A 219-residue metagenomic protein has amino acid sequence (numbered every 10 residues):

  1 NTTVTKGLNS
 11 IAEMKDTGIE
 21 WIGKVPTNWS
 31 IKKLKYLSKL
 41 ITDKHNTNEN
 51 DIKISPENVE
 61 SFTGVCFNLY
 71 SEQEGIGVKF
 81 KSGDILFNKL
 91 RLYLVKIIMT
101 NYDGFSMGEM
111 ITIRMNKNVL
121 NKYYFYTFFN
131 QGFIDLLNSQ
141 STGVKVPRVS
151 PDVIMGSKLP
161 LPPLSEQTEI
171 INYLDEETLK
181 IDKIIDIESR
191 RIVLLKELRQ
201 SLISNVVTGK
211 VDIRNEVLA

Functional and structural regions predicted by a protein language model:
N1-I11, L161-A219: Amphipathic alpha-helical coiled-coil/heptad-repeat segments
N9, I98-M99, G143-R148: Short beta-strand/turn micro-motifs at beta-sheet edges
M14-D16, T47-I54, S139-S141: Short coil/turn segments at secondary-structure boundaries
D16, L90, G104-I111, T142-T168: A short glycine-rich beta-alpha junction/loop motif
D16-H45, G156, P160, T168 (+1 more regions): Non-catalytic DNA-recognition/assembly elements of restriction-modification systems
K35-S82, N101: Sequence-specific dsDNA recognition surfaces
Q73-E74, G143, K180, D186: Short, solvent-exposed loop/turn positions at domain surfaces that link secondary-structure elements or cap domain
I76-V78, S82-S139, S150-P151: A short beta-sheet element
